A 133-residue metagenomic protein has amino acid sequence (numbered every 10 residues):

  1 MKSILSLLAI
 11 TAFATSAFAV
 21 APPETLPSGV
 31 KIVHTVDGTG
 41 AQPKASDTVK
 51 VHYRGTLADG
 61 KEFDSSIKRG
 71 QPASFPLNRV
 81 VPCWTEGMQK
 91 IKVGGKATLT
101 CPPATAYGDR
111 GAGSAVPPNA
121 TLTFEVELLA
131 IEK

Functional and structural regions predicted by a protein language model:
K2-K133: Cross-family detector of peptidyl-prolyl cis-trans isomerase
